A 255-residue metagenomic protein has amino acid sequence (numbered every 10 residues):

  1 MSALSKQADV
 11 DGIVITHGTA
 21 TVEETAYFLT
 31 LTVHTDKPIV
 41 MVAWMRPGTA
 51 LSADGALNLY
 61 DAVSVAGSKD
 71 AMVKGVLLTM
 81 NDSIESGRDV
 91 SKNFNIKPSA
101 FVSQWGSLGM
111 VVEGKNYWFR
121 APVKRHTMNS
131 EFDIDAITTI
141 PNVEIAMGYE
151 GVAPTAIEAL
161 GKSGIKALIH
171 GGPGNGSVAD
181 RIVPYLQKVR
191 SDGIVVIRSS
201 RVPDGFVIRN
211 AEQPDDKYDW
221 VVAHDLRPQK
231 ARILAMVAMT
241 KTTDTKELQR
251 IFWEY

Functional and structural regions predicted by a protein language model:
M1-D9: Short, well-structured alpha-helical segments in soluble
D11-G12, A167: Structural motif
I15-H17, V40-A43, L77-N81, M147 (+2 more regions): Short beta-strand segments
I15-K37, V178-Q187: Short Gly/Thr/Asp-enriched flexible loops that form oxyanion-binding sites at enzyme active sites
H17-E23, S83-E85, G174-S177, P203-D204: Gly/Ser/Thr-rich loops at beta-strand to alpha-helix junctions that form or flank small-molecule/cofactor-binding
M41-E113: Internal gly/pro-rich beta-alpha loop/helix module that stabilizes soluble enzyme cofactors or their anionic handles
S86-G176, E254-Y255: Accessory alpha-helical/coil subdomains and C-terminal extensions that flank or cap enzyme catalytic cores
N175-Y255: C-terminal non-catalytic interaction/assembly regions of soluble proteins
